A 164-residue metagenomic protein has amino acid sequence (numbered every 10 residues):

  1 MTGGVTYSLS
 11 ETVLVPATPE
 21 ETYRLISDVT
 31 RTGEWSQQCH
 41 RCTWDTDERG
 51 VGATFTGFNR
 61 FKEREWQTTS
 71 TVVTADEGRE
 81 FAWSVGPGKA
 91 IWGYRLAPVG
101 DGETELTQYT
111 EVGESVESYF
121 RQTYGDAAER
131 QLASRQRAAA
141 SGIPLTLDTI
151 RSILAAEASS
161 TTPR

Functional and structural regions predicted by a protein language model:
M1-T46, G50, R164: Hydrophobic ligand-binding cavity/cleft-lining segments
Y7, A17, G57, A128 (+1 more regions): Residue-level detector of alpha-helix boundaries and kinks
P16, W35, A75-D76, V99: A short, compositionally biased micro-patch
P16-P19, Y23, A133, R137-A140 (+1 more regions): Short amphipathic alpha-helical segments with heptad-repeat character
T43-I91, D101-E105, S141-R164: Glycine-rich portal/gate segments that line the openings of hydrophobic small-molecule binding cavities
S84-S141, T161-P163: Beta-strand/loop substructures that line and gate deep hydrophobic ligand-binding cavities in soluble
